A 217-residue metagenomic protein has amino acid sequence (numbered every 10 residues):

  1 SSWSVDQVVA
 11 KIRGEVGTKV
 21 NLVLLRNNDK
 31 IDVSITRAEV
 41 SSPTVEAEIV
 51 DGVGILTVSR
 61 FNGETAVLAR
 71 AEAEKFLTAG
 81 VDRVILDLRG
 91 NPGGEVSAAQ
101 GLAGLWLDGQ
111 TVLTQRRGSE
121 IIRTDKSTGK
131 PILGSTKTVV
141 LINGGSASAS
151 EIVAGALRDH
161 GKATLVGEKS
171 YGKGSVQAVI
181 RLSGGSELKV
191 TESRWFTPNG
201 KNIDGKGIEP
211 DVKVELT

Functional and structural regions predicted by a protein language model:
S1, V5-S183: Cleft-lining beta-strand/loop regions that shape enzyme active-site pockets
D32-S34, E187, D211: Well-ordered beta-strand positions in beta-sheet-rich domains
L56, L188-V190, I203: Short hydrophobic-aromatic micro-motifs
E120-I121, K137, K189-V190, K213-V214: Short, intrinsically disordered/low-complexity patches at protein termini and at juxtamembrane boundaries
L182-R194, E209: Short acidic, Pro/Gly- and aromatic-enriched capping/linker segments at domain boundaries
T197: Short, acidic, Ser/Thr-enriched surface-loop or helix-capping motifs
I203-E209, K213-T217: Conserved functional hotspot residues or short segments at active or partner-binding sites across diverse domains
